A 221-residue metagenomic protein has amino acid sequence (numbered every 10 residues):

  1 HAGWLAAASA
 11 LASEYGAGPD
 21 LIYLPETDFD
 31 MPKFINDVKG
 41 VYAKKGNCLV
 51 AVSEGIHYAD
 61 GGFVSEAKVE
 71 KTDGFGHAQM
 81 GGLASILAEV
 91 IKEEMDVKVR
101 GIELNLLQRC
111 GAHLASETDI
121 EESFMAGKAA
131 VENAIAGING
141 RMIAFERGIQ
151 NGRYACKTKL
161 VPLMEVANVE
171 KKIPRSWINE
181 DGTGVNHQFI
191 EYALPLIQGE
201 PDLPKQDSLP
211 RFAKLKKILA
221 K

Functional and structural regions predicted by a protein language model:
H1-R100: Accessory alpha-helical/coil subdomains and C-terminal extensions that flank or cap enzyme catalytic cores
A67-K221: C-terminal non-catalytic interaction/assembly regions of soluble proteins
